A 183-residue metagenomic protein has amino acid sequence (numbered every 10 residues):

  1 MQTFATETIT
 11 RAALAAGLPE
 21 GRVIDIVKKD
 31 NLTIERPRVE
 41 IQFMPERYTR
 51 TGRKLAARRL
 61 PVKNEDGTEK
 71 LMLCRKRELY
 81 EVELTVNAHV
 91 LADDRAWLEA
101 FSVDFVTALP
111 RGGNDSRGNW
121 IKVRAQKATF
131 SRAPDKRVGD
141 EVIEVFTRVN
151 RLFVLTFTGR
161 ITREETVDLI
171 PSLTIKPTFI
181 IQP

Functional and structural regions predicted by a protein language model:
M1-D66, F179-P183: Small/polar-rich, solvent-exposed N-terminal microdomains that initiate assembly or binding
P37, L84, R151-F153: Envelope-exposed proteins and targeting segments
Q42, N87-L91, V154-T158: Residue-level recognition of well-ordered beta-strand positions that form the cores of beta-sheet-rich folds across
L73-Y80, E144-F146: Short, solvent-exposed beta-strand/turn "edge" segments of beta-rich domains on protein surfaces
R77-A92: Glycine-rich, often proline-containing surface loops adjacent to acidic residues and nearby aromatics that form
A96-A100, V106-D168: Acidic-leaning, charged glycine-interspersed low-complexity segments
I161-P183: Protruding loop/beta-arch "assembly-hinge" segments enriched in small, turn-prone residues
